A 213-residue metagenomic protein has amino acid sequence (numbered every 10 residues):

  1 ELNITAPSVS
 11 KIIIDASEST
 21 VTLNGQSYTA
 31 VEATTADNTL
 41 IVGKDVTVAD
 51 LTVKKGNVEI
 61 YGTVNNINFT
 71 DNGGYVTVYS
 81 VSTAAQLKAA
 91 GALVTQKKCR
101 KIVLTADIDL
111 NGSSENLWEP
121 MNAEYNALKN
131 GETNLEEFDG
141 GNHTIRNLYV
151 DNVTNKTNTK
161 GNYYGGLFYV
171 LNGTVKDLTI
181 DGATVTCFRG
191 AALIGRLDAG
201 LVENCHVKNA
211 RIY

Functional and structural regions predicted by a protein language model:
E1-S80, N130-T133, A199-G200: Extended beta-solenoid/beta-helix repeat architectures
I4-T5, A16, V64, N68-Y213: Surface-exposed repetitive/solenoidal architectures
